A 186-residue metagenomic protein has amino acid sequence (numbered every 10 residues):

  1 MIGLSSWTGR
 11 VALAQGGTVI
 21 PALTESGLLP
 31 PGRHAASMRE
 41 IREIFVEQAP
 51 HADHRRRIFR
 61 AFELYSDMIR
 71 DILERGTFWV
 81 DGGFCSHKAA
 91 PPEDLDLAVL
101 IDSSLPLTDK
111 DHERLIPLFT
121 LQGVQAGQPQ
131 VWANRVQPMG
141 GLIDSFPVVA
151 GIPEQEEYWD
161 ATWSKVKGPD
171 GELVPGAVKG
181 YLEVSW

Functional and structural regions predicted by a protein language model:
I2-D81, C85-E93, I101-W186: Catalytic core of pol beta-like nucleotidyltransferases
L97: Structural signature of FAD isoalloxazine-binding scaffolds in flavoprotein oxidoreductases
